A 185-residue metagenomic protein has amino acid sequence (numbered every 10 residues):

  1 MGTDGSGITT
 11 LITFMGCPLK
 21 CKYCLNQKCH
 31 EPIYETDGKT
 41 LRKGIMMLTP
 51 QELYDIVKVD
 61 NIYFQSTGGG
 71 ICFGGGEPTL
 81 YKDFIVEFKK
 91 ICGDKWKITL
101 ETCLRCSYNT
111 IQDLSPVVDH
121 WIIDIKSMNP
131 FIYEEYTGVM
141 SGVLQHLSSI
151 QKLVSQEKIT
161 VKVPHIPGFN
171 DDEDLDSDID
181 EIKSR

Functional and structural regions predicted by a protein language model:
M1-M47, V59-Q65: N-terminal [4Fe-4S]-dependent radical SAM core
I12, M46-P50, K95-E101: Short linear motifs at secondary-structure transitions and domain/linker junctions
Y54, K58-R185: Conserved AdoMet/S-adenosylmethionine-binding subsite of the radical SAM
